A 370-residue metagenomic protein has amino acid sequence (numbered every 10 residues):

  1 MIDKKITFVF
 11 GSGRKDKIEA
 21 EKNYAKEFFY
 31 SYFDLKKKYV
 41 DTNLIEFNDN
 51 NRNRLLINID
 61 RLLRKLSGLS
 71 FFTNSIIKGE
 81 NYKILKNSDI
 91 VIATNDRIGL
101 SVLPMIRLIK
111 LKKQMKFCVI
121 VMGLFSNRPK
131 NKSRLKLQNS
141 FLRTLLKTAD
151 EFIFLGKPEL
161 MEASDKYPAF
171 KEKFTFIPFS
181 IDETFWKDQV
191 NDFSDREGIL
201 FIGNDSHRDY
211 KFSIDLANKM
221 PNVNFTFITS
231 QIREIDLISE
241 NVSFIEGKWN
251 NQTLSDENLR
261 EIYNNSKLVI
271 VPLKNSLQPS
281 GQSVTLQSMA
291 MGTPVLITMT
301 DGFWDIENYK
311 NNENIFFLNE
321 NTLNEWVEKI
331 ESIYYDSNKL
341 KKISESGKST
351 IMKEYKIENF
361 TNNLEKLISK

Functional and structural regions predicted by a protein language model:
M1-N50, K86-D89, D215-P221: N-terminal subdomain of nucleotide-sugar transferases
E27, D192-L259: Conserved catalytic-core segment of nucleotide-activated headgroup transferases in glycan assembly
F33, G79-N87, K132-F152: Membrane-proximal helix-turn-helix segments that form the acceptor-binding/catalytic region of lipid-linked
K116, F125-T144, E183-F185: Nucleotide-sugar donor phosphate/pyrophosphate-binding loop at the beta->alpha transition of glycosyltransferases
M161-D165, T175-R196, K211, L237 (+1 more regions): Acidic anion/phosphate-binding donor-loop and adjacent secondary structure in glycosyltransferase catalytic cores
N204, Y309-L323, S332-S337: Conserved acidic donor-binding segment of nucleotide-sugar-dependent glycosyltransferases
E261-S280, T293: Acidic donor-binding loop of glycosyltransferase active sites
S332, K339-E354, F360, K366: A short, well-ordered alpha-helix in the C-terminal region of glycosyltransferases
